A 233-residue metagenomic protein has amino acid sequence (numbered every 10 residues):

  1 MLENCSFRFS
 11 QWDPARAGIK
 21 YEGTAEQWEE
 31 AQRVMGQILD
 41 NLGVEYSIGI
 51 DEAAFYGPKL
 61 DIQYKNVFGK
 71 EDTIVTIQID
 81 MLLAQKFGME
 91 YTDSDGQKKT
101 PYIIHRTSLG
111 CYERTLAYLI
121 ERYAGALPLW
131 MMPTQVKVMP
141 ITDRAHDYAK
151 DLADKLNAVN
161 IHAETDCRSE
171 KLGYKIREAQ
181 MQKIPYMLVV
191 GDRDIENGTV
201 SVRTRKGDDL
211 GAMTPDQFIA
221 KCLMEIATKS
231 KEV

Functional and structural regions predicted by a protein language model:
M1-V233: NTP/phosphate- and nucleic-acid-binding module
